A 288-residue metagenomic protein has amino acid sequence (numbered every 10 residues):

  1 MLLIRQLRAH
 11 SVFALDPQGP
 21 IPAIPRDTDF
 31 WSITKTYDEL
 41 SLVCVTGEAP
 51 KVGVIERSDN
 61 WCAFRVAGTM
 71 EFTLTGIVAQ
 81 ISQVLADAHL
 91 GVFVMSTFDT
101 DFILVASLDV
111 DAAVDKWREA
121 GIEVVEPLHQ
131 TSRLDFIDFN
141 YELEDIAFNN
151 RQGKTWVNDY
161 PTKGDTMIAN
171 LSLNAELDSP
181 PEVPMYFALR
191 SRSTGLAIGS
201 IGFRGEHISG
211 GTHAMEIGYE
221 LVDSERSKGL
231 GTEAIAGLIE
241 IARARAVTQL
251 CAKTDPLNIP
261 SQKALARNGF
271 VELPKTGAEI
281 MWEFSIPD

Functional and structural regions predicted by a protein language model:
M1-V84, A112-E126: Regulatory modules associated with amino-acid/nitrogen control
E39-C44, T100-A106, W282: A generic structural motif
T69, T73-L108: A structural feature that tracks compact, well-ordered secondary-structure segments with a strong bias toward
G76-I77, G218, K228-E233: A short glycine-leucine-enriched loop at secondary-structure breakpoints that most characteristically corresponds
I103, Q249-T254: Conserved hydrophobic beta-strand within the GNAT/NAT acetyltransferase core sheet that lines the active-site cleft
E126-E216, E220-S224, G237-I241, R245 (+2 more regions): GNAT-family acyltransferases
T232, P256-P274: Conserved active-site alpha-helix within GNAT-family acetyltransferase domains
